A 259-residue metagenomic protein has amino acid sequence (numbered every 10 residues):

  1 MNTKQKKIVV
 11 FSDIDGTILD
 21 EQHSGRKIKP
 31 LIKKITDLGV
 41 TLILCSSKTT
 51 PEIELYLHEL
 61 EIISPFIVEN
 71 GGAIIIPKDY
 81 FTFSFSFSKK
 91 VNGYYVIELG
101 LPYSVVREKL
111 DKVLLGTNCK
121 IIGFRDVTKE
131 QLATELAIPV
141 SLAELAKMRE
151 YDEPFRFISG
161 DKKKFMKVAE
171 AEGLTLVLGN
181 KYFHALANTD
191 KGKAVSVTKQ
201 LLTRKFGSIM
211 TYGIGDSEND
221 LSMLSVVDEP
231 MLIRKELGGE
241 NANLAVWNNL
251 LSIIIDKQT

Functional and structural regions predicted by a protein language model:
M1-S12, E59: Non-catalytic pre-domain segments flanking phosphatase-related domains
T3-K6, G25, Y182-T259: Mg2+-dependent phosphoryl-transfer enzymes with acidic/Ser/Thr/Gly-rich catalytic loops
T17, T50, N219: Conserved Rossmann-like nucleotide-cofactor binding loop
D20-S24: Conserved ATPase-coupling elements of RecA-like P-loop NTPase cores
R26-G123: Active-site phosphate-binding/coordination module
T41, T175, E229-P230: Residue-level detector of anion-binding/catalytic polar loops
I63-E69, S141-A143, P230-K235: Short hydrophobic/aromatic-enriched beta-strand-loop microsegments
V113-Y212, E218: Conserved acidic, metal-coordinating active-site core of Asp-based, Mg2+-dependent phosphoryl-transfer enzymes
